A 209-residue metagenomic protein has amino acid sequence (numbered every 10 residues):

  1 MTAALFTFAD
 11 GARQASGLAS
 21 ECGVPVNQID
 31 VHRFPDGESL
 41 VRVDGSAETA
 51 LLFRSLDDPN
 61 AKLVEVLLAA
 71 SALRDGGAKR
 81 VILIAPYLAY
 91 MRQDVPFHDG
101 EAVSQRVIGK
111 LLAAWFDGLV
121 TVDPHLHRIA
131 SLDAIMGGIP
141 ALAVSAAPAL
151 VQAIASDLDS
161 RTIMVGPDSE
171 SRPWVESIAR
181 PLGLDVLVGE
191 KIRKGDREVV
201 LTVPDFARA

Functional and structural regions predicted by a protein language model:
M1-A209: PRPP-associated nucleotide enzymes
